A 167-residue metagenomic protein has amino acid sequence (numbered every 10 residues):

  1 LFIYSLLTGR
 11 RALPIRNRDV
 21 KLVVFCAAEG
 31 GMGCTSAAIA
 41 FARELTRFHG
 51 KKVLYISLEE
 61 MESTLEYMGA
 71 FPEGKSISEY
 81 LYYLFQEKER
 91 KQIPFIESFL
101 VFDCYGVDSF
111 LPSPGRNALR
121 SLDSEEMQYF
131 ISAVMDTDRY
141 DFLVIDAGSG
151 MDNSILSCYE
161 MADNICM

Functional and structural regions predicted by a protein language model:
L1-L22, E73-K75, Y82-P94: Acidic-aromatic/histidine active-site loop/patch
D19-E62, E66-Y67: Walker A/P-loop phosphate-binding motif and the immediately C-terminal alpha-helix
F48, D136-T137, M161: Alpha-helix C-cap/termination motif
F48-S109: Phosphate-binding loop that captures ATP/GTP phosphates
K51-V53, F142-L143, I165: Hydrophobic anchor at the start of a short beta-strand that flanks the dinucleotide cofactor-binding loop
E66-Y67, R120-L122, I155-C158: Short, well-ordered secondary-structure micro-motifs
K88-D152: Cytosolic-facing regulatory segments adjacent to core modules
D152-M167: Inter-motif core of Ras-like GTPase G domains
